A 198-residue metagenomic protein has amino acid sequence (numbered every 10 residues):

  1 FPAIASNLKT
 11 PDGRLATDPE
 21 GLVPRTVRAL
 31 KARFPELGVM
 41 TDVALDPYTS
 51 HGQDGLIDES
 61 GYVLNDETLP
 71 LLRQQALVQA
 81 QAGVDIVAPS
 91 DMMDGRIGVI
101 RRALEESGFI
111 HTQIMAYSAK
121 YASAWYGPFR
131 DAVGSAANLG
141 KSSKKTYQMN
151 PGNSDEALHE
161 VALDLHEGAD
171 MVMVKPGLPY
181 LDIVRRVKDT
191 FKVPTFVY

Functional and structural regions predicted by a protein language model:
F1-Y198: Alpha/beta enzyme core
